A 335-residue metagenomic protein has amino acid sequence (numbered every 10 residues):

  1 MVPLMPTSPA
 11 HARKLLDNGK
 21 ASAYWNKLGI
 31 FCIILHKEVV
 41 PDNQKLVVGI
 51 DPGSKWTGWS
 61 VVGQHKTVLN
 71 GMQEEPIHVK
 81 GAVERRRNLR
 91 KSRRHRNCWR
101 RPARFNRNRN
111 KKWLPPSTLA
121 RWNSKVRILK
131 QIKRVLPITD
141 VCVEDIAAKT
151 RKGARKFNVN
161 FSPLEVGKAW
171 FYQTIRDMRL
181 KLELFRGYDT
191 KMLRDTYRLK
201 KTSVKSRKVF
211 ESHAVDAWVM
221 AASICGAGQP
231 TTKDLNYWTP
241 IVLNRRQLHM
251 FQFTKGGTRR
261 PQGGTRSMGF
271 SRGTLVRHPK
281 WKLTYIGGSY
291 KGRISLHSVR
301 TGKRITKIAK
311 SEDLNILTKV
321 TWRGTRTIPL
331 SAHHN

Functional and structural regions predicted by a protein language model:
P3, T7-D42: Charged, flexible boundary elements
P41, W56, V62-R272, N315-N335: Substrate-contacting helices/loops that form the catalytic groove of nucleic-acid and nucleotide-polymer processing
K45-G53: Two-metal-ion RNase H-like nuclease active-site motif
V47, W59, L283-Y285: Small-residue-enriched segments and motifs
W59-V61, I294-R300: SH3/SH3-like beta-barrel fold
L69, S298-N315: A short macromolecule-binding patch
T274-L275, W281-S295: Short beta-strand-centered aromatic/proline hotspots
